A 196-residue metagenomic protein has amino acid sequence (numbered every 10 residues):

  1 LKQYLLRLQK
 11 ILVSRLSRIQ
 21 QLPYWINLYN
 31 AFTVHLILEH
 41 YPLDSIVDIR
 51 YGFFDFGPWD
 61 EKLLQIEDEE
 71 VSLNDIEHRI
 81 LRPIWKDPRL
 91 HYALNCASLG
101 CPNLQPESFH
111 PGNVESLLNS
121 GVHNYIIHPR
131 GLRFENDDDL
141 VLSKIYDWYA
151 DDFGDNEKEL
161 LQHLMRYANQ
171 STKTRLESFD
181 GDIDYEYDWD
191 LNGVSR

Functional and structural regions predicted by a protein language model:
L1-R196: Interaction/scaffold regions that mediate signaling and macromolecular assembly across diverse proteins
